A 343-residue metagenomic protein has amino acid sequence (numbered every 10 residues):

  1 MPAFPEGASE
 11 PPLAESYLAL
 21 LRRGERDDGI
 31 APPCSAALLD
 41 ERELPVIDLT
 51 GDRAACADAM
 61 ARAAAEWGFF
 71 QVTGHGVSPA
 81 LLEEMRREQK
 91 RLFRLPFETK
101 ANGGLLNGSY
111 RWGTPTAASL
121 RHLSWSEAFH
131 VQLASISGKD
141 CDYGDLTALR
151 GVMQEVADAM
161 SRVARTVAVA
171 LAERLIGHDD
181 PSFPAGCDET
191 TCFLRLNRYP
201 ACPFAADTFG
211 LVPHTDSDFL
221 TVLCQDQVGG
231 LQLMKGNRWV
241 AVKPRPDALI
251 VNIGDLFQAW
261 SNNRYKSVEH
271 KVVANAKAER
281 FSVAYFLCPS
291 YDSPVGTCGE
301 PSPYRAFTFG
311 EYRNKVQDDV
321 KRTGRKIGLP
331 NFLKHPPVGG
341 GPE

Functional and structural regions predicted by a protein language model:
M1-E343: Peripheral, non-catalytic segments flanking oxidoreductase cores
